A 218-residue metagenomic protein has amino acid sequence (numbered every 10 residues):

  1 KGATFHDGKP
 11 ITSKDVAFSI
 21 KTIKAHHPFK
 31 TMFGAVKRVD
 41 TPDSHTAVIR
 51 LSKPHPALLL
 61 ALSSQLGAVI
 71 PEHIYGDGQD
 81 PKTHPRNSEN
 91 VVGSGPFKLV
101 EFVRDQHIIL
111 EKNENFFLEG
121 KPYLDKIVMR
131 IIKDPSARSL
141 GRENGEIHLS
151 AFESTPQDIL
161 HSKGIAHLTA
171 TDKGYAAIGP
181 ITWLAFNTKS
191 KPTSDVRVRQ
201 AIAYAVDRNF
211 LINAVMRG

Functional and structural regions predicted by a protein language model:
K1-F29, P42, V48, R138-G141 (+1 more regions): Aromatic- and charge-enriched surface segment that lines or borders ligand/interaction sites
T4, K21-P28, P54-P56, N115 (+4 more regions): Sec-exported extracytoplasmic/periplasmic mature domains
K9, L59-S63, E111, G120-Y123 (+3 more regions): Short, solvent-exposed loop/turn and secondary-structure capping segments
T12-S19, S44-V48, G95-P96, L124-K126 (+1 more regions): Alpha-helical secondary-structure segments
T31-G76, E101: Surface-exposed binding/hinge segments that line and control ligand-binding clefts or catalytic entry sites
R38-T41, V100-I109, V128-S190, N209-V215: Extracellular/periplasmic solute-recognition and catalytic clefts
A47-I49, E119-R130, E146: A local structural motif
S64-P122, K126, D134: Gly/Pro-rich hinge or "lid" segments in bacterial periplasmic/extracellular proteins
